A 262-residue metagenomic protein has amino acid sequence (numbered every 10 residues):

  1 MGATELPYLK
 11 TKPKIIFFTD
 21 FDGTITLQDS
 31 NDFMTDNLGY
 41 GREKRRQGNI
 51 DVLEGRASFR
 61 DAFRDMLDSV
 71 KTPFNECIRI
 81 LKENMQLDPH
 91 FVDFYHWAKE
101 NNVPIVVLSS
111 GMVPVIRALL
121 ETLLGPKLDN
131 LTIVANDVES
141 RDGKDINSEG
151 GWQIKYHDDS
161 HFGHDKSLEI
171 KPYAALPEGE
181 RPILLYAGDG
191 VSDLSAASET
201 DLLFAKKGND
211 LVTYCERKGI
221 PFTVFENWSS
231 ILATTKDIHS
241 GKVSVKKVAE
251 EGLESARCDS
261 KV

Functional and structural regions predicted by a protein language model:
G2, H90-H96, E100-P104, G111-V262: C-terminal cap/substrate-recognition subdomain and adjoining C-terminal extension of metal-dependent phosphatase-like
G2-D137: Alpha-helical substrate-recognition element adjacent to the catalytic core
